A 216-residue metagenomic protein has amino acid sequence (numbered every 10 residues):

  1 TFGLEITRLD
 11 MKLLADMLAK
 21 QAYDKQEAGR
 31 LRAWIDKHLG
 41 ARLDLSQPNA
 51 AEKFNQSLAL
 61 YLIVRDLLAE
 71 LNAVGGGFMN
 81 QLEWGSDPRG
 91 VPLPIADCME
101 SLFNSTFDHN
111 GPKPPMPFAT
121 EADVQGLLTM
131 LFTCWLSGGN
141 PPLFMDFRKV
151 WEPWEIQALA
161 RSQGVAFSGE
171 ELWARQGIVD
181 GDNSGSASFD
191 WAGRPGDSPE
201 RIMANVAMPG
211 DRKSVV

Functional and structural regions predicted by a protein language model:
T1-P142: Conserved, well-structured core segments that form the ligand-binding/active-site neighborhood of functional domains
W34, W84, F118, W135 (+4 more regions): A residue-identity detector for tryptophan
L58, L62, D66, W154-Q163: Glycine-rich, anion-gripping cofactor-binding loops and their flanking helix/strand elements in enzyme active sites
F78-G85, M145-S162: A glycine-rich phosphate-binding loop feature that marks nucleotide/adenosyl-phosphate handling sites
L131-W154, V179-G185: Charged interaction patches that mediate protein-protein contacts
R161-M208: Active-site rim beta-loop-alpha module in soluble metabolic enzymes
V215: Conserved small/polar residues in nucleotide/adenosyl-binding loops
